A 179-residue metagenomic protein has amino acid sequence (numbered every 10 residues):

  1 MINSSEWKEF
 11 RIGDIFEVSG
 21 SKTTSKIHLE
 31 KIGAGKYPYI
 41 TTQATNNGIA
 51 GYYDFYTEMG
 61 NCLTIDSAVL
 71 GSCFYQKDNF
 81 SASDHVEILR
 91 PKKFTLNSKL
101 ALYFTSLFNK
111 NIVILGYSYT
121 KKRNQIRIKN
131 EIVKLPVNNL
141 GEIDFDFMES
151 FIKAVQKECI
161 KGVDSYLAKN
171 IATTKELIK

Functional and structural regions predicted by a protein language model:
M1-T23, E30-A44, N138-K179: Non-catalytic DNA-recognition/assembly elements of restriction-modification systems
G13-N130: DNA target-recognition domains and sequence-specific DNA-contacting regions of bacterial/archaeal
A68, I132, K175-K179: Short alpha-helix boundary/capping motifs
K92-T95, V137-G141: A generic structural motif
N130-V137: An amphipathic, hydrophobic-aromatic interaction surface with interspersed Lys/Arg that forms lipid/phosphate-bearing
